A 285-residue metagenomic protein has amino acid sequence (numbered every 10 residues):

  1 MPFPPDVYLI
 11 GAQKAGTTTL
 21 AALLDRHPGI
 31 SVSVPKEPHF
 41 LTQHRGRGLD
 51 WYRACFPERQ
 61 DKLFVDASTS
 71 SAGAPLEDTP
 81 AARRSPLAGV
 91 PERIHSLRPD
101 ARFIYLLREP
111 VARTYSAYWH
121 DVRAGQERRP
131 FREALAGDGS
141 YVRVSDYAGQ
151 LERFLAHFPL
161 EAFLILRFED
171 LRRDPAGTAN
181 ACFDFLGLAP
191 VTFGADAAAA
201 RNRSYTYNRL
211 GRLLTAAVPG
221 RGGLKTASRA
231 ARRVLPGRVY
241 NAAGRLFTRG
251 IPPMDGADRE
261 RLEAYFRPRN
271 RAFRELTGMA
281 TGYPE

Functional and structural regions predicted by a protein language model:
M1-E285: Anion-recognition interface
